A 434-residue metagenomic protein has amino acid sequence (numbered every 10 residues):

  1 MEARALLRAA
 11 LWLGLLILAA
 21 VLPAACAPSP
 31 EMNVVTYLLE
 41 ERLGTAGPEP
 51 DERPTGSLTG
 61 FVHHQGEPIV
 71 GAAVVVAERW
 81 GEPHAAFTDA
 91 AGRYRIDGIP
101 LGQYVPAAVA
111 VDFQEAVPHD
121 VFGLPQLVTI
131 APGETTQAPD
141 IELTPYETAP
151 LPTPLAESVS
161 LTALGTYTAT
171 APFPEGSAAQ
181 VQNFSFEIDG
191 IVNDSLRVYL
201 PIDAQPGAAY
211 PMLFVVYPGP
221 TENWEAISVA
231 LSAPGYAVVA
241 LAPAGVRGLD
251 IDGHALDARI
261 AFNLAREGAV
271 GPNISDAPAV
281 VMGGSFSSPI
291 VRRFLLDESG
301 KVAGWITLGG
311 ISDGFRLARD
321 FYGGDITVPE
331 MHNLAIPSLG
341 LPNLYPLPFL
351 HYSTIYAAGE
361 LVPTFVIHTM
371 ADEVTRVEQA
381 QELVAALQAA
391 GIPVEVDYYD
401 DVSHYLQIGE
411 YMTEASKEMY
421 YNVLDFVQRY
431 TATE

Functional and structural regions predicted by a protein language model:
G56-L58, H64-R79, L101, P211 (+1 more regions): Short, ordered, surface-exposed loop/turn motifs in non-cytosolic proteins
E78-R93, D97: Short, acidic Ser/Thr/Gly-rich low-complexity loop/linker segments typical of extracellular and cell-surface proteins
P100-V117: A short, solvent-exposed beta-strand micro-motif common in secreted/extracellular proteins
L155-G207: N-terminal cap/lid segment of alpha/beta-hydrolase-fold proteins
A204-A208, G253, I260-S285, L296-S299: Gly/Ser-rich "nucleophile elbow"/oxyanion-hole loop immediately N-terminal to the catalytic nucleophile in hydrolases
R316-A357: Mobile cap/lid helix-loop segments that gate and shape the active-site cleft of serine hydrolases
V366-H368, D372: Short beta-strand/loop motif that positions the catalytic acidic residue of the alpha/beta-hydrolase fold
Q381-V384, Q388-E434: C-terminal catalytic histidine-bearing segment of alpha/beta-hydrolase fold enzymes
